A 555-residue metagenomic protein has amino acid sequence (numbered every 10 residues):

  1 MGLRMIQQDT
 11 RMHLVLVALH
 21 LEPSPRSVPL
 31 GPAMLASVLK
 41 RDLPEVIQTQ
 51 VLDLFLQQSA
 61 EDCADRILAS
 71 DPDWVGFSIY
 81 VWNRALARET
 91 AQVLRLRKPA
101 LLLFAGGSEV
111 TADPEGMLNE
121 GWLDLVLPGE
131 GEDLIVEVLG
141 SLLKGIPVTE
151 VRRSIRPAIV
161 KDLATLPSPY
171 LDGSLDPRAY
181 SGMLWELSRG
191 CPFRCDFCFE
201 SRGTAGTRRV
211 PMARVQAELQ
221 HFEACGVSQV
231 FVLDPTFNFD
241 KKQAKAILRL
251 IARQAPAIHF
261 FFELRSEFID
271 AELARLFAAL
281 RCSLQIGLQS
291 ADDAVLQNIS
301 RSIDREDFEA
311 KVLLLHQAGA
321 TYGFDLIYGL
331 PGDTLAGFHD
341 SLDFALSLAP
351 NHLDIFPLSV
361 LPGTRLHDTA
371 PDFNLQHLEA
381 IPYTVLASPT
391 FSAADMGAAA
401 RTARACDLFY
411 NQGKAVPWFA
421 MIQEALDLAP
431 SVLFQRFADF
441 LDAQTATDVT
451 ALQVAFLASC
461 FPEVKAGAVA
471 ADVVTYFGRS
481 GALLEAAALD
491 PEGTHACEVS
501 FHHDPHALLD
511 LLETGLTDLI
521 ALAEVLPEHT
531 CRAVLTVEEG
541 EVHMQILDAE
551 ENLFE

Functional and structural regions predicted by a protein language model:
G2-L16, P44-Q48, D73, A403-E555: Radical SAM enzyme core and accessory elements
G2-Q216, H221-C225: Acidic, low-complexity intrinsically disordered segments
T10, H20-L21, P72-D73, K241 (+1 more regions): A structural motif corresponding to the C-terminal lobe/cap of the Radical SAM core domain
L35, C63-R66, L86, T90-L94 (+6 more regions): A general structural detector for well-ordered alpha-helical segments in enzyme core domains, enriched
V38-D42, V93-R97, E120-W122, S141 (+6 more regions): Alpha-helical structural signal in soluble globular domains
Q58, E130, K161, V210 (+4 more regions): Residue-level signal for the nucleotide or nucleotide-sugar donor/cofactor binding architecture
P167-Y322: Radical SAM [4Fe-4S] cluster-binding motif and immediate context
